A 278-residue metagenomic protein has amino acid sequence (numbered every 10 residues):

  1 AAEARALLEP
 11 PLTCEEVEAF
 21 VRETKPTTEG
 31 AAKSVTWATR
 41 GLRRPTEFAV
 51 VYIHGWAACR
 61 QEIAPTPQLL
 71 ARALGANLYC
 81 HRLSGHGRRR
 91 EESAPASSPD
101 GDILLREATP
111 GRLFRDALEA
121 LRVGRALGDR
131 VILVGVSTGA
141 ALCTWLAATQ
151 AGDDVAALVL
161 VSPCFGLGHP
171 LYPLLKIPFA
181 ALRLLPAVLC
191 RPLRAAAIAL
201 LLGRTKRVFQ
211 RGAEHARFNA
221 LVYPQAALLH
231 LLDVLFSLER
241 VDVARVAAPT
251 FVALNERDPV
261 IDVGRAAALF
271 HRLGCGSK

Functional and structural regions predicted by a protein language model:
T28-H86: Short, surface-exposed "cap/lid" segments of acyl-processing enzymes
G30-W37, Q225-D242: Active-site nucleophile elbow and catalytic-triad environment of alpha/beta-hydrolase enzymes
P65-T66, A248, D262-R272: Short alpha-helix in the alpha/beta-hydrolase fold that links the catalytic acid
F114-I132: Conserved acidic catalytic loop of the alpha/beta-hydrolase fold
G124, V134-C143: Gly/Ala-rich beta-loop-alpha elbow adjacent to hydrolase catalytic centers
L133-V134, L158: Conserved alpha/beta-hydrolase fold motif
W145-D233: Alpha/beta-hydrolase-fold enzymes
V246, V252-L254, D258: Short beta-strand/loop motif that positions the catalytic acidic residue of the alpha/beta-hydrolase fold
